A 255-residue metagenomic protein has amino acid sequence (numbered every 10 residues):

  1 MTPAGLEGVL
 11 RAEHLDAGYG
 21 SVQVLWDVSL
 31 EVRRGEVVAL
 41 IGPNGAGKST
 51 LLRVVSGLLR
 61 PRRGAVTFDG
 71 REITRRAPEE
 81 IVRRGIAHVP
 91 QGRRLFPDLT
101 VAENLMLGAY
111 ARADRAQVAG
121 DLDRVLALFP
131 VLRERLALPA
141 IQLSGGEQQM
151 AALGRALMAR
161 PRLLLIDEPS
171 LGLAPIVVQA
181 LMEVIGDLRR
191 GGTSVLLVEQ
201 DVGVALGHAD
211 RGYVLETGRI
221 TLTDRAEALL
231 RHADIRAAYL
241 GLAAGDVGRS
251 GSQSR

Functional and structural regions predicted by a protein language model:
G20, R76, V101-G120, L128-R133 (+2 more regions): ABC-type ATPase nucleotide-binding domains, specifically the catalytic core motifs of the NBD
I41-P43: The feature captures the beta-strand-to-loop junction immediately N-terminal to the Walker
S56: Helix-to-loop junction immediately C-terminal to a conserved catalytic motif
G64-E72, R84, Q117-L122, D224: Conserved ABC transporter NBD signature motif
P139-L143, E147: Conserved ABC ATPase signature
A156-L157: ABC ATPase C-loop
R160: Conserved catalytic motifs of ABC-family nucleotide-binding domains
